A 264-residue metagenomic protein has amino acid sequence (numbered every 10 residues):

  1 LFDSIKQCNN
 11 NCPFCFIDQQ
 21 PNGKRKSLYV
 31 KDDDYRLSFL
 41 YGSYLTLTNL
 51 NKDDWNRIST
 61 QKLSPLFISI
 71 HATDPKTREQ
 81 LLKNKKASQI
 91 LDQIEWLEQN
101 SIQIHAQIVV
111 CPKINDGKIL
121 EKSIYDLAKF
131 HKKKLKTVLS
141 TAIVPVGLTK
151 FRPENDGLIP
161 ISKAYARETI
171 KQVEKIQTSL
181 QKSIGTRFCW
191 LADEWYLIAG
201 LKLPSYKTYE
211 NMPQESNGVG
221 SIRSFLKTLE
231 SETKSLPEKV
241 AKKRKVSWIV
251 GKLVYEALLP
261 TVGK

Functional and structural regions predicted by a protein language model:
L1-K136, G147-E168, Q172-I176: Conserved Radical SAM active-site core
K129-A142, L148-K264: Auxiliary Fe-S-binding modules of radical SAM enzymes
